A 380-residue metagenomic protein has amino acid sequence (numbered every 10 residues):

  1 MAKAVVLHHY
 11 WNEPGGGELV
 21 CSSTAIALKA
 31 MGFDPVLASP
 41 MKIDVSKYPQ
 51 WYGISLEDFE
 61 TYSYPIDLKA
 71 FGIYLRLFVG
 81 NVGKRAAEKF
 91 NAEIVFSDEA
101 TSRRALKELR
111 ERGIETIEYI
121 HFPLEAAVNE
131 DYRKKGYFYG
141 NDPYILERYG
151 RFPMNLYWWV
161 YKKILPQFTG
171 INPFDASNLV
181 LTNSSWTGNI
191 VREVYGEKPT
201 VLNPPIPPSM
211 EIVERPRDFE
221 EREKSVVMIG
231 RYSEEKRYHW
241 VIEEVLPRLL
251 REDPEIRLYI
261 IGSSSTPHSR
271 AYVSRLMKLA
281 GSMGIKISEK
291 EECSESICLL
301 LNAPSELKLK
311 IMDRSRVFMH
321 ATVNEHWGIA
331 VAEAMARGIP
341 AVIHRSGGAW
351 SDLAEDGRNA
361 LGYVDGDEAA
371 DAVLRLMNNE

Functional and structural regions predicted by a protein language model:
M41-I43, R257-I285: Glycosyltransferase donor-sugar binding loop
R85, G136-V180, G188: Membrane-proximal helix-turn-helix segments that form the acceptor-binding/catalytic region of lipid-linked
L181, R217-K236, V241-P247, L258-I261: Conserved donor-binding/catalytic core segment of Leloir-type glycosyltransferases
V273-A303: Nucleotide-activated donor-binding/catalytic signature segment of Leloir-type glycosyltransferases, i.e., the conserved
N302, K310-S315: Short alpha-helical donor nucleotide-sugar binding micro-motif in glycosyltransferases
V323: Aromatic "clamp/platform" in nucleotide-sugar-dependent glycosyltransferases that forms part of the donor/acceptor
P340-H344: Short hydrophobic beta-strand element within catalytic cores of glycosyltransferases and related nucleotide-activated
S351-R375: Change "using UDP/GDP/dTDP sugars" to "using nucleotide sugars
